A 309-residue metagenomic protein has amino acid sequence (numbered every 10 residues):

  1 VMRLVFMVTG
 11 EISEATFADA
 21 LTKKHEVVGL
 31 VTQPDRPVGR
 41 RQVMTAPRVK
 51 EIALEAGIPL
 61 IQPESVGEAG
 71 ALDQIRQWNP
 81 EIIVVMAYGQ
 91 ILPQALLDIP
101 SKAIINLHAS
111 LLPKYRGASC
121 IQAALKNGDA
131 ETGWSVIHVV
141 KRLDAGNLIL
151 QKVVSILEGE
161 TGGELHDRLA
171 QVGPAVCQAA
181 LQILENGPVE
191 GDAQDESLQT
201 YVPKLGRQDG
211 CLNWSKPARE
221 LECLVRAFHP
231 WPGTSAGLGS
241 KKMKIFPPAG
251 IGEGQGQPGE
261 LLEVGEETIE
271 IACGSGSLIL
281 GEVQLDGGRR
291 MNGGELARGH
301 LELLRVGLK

Functional and structural regions predicted by a protein language model:
M2-R41: N-terminal Rossmann-like dinucleotide-binding module
T9-I12, E64-G67, Y88-I91, I251: Short beta->alpha connector loops
K23, Q33, I82-Y201, G206: Donor/substrate-binding cores of folate-linked one-carbon enzymes
E26, G57-P59, A103: Conserved beta-strand segments of alpha/beta enzyme cores
Q33, P37-N79: N-terminal glycine-/serine-/threonine-rich beta1-alpha1-beta2 phosphate-ribose binding loop of Rossmann-like
P203-K216: Acyl-group handling in specialized metabolite and lipid biosynthesis
S215-K309: An anion-binding loop in the catalytic cleft
